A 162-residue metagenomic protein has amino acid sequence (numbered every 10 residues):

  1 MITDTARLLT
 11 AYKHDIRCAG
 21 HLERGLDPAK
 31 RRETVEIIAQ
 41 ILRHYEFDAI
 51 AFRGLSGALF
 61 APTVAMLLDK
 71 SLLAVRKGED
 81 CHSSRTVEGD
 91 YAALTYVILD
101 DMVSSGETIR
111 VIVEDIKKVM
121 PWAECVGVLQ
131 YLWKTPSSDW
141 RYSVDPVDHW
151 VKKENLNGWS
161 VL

Functional and structural regions predicted by a protein language model:
M1-E46: Active-site-facing substrate-recognition patch
I2-H14, V113-L162: PRPP-dependent phosphoribosyltransferase catalytic core
R43, T86-A92, E154-L162: Short amphipathic alpha-helix with an adjacent loop that forms part of the alpha/beta core around
Y45-S56: Short glycine-rich phosphate-binding loop at a beta-alpha junction
A49, T95-V97, G127: Structural motif
G57-A61, P136-S137: Short, well-ordered alpha-helical microsegments
F60-V97, S105-V111: Short, glycine/charge-rich flexible loops or terminal/linker lids adjacent to PRPP-binding catalytic cores
